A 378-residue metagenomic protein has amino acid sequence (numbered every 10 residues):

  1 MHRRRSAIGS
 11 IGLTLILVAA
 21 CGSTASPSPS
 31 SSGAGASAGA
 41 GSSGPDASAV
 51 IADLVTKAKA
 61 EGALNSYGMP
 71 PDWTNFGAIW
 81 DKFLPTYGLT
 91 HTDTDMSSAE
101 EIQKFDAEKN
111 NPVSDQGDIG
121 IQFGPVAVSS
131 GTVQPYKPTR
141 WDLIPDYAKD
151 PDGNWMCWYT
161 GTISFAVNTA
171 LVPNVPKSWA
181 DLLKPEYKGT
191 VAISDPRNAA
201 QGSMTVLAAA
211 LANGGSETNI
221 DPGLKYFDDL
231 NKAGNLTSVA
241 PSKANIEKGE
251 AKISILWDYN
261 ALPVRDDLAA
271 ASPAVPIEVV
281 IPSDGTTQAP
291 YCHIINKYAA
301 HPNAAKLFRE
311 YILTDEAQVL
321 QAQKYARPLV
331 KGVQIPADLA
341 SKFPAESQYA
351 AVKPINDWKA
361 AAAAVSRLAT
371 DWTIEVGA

Functional and structural regions predicted by a protein language model:
M1-I11: Bacterial N-terminal signal peptides that target proteins for export
I16-A20: C-terminal motif of bacterial Sec signal peptides marking the signal peptidase cleavage site
C21-A36: Bacterial lipoprotein signal-peptidase II cleavage site
G39-I51, K59-A78, Y291: Extracytoplasmic "Venus flytrap"
N65-W80, H91-D106, N110-A251, V264: Extracytoplasmic ligand-binding site segments that recognize negatively charged/polar headgroups
N235-Y298, G332-K342: Extracytoplasmic/periplasmic substrate-binding proteins
T287, Y291, I295-K353: Mature extracytoplasmic/periplasmic domains
A337-A378: Extracellular/periplasmic bilobal clamshell ligand-binding domains
